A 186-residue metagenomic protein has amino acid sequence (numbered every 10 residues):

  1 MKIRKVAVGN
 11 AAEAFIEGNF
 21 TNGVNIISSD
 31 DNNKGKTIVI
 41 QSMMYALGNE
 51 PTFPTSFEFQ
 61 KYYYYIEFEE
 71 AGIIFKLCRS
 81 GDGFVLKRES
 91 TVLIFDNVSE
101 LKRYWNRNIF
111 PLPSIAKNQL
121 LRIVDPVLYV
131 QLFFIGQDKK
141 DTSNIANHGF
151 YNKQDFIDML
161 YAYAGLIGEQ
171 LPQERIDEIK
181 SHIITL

Functional and structural regions predicted by a protein language model:
M1-F75: Extreme N-terminal "head/tail" segments of very large remodeling/mechanoenzyme assemblies
S80-K87, T91-I184: Extended, charged alpha-helical "arm/stalk" segments used for dimerization and assembly in large NTPase-driven machines
